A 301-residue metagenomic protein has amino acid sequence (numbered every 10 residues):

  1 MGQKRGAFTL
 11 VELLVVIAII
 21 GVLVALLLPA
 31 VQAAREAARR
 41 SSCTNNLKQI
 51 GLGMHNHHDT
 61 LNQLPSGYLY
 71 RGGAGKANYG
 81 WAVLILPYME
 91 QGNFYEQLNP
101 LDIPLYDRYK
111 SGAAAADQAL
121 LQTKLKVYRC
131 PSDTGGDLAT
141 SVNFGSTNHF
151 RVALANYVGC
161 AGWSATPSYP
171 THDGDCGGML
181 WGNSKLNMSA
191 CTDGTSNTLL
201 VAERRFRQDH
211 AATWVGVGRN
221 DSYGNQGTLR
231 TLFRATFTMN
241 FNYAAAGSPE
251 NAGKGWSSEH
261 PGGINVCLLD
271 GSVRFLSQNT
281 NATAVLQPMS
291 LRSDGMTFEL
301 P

Functional and structural regions predicted by a protein language model:
G2-R5, R292: Domain-scale activation on soluble regions of proteins
K4-R39, Q49: N-terminal single-pass transmembrane signal-anchor helix
A37-P301: Surface-exposed loop/linker segments characteristic of extracytoplasmic
